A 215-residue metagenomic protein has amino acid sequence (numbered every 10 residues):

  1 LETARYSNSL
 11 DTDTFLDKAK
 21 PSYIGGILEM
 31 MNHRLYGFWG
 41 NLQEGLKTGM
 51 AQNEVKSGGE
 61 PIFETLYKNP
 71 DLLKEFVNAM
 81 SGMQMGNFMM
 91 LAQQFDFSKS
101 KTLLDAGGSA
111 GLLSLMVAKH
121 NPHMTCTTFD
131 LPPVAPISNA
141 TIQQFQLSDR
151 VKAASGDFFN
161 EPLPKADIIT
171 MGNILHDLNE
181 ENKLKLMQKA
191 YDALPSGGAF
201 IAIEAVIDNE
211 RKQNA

Functional and structural regions predicted by a protein language model:
L1, F97-A215: Alpha-helical subdomain
L1-K101: Conserved Class I S-adenosyl-L-methionine-dependent methyltransferase catalytic core
